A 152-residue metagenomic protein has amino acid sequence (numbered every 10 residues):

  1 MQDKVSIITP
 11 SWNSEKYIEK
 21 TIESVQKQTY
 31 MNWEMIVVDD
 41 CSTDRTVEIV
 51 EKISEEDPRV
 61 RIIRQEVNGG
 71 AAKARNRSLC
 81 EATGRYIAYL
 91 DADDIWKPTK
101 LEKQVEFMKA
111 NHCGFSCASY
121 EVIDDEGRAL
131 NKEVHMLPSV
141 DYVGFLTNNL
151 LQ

Functional and structural regions predicted by a protein language model:
M1-K27: N-proximal low-complexity "stem/linker" segments adjacent to membrane-targeting elements
K16-E19, D44-K52, R75, I95 (+1 more regions): Acidic helix N-cap motif at the loop->helix transition within catalytic regions of sugar-transfer enzymes
M31, D39-E48, V67, D91: A conserved acidic beta->alpha catalytic loop
Q65-A82, K103: Glycine-rich, basic loop-to-helix element that forms the pyrophosphate-binding segment of sugar-nucleotide handling
C80, A118, K132-Q152: Conserved nucleotide-sugar donor-binding catalytic segment
I87: Short aromatic/hydrophobic "clamp" motif used to bind/position activated sugar donors
D91-I95, S119: The conserved acidic donor/metal-binding loop of glycosyltransferases
T99-L130: Conserved donor NDP-sugar-binding/catalytic core segment of glycosyltransferases
